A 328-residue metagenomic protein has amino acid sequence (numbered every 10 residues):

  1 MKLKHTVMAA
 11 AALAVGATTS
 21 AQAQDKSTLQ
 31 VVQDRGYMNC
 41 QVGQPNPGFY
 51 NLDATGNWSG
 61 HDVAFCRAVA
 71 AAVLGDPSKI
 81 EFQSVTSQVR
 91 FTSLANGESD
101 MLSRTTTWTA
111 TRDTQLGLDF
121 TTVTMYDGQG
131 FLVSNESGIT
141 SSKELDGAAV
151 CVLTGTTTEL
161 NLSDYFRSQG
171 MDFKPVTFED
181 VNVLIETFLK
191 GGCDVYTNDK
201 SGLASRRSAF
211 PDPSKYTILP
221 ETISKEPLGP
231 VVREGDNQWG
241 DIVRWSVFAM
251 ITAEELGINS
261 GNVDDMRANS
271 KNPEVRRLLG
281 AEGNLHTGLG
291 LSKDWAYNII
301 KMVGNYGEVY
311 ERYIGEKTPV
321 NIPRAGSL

Functional and structural regions predicted by a protein language model:
M1-M8: Bacterial N-terminal signal peptides that target proteins for export
T19-A23: Sec/Tat signal peptide C-region and signal peptidase I cleavage site
D25, I80-T92, S137, P175-K190: Short helix-initiation/N-cap motifs at beta->coil->alpha
D25-S103, Y306: Extracytoplasmic small-molecule ligand-binding "clamshell" domains of the periplasmic binding protein/Venus flytrap
N39-G48, W58-V73, T107, D127-E186 (+1 more regions): Bilobed "Venus flytrap"/periplasmic-binding protein-like clamshell domains and structurally analogous long
A64-R67, A71-V73, E136-I139, K143 (+4 more regions): Extended ligand-binding regions for polar small-molecule ligands
R67, A71, G75, K79-E144 (+1 more regions): Acidic, polar ligand-binding/catalytic clefts
L285-L328: C-terminal functional modules
